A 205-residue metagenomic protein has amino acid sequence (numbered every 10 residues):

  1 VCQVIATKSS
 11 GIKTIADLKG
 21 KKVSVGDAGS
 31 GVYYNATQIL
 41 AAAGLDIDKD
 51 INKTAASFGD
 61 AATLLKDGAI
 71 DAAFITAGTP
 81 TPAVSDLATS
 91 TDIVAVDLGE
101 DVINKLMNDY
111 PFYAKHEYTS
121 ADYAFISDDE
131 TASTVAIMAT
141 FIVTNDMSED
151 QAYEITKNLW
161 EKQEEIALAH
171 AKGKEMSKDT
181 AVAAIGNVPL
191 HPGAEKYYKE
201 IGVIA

Functional and structural regions predicted by a protein language model:
V1-D67, A184, V188-G193: Bilobed "Venus flytrap"/periplasmic-binding protein-like clamshell domains and structurally analogous long
V1-Q3, V23-A28, K66-I70, F112-Y123 (+1 more regions): Phosphate-binding glycine-rich loops and adjacent basic patches that engage nucleotide phosphates, nucleic-acid
V1-V4, V23-V25, V32, I47 (+8 more regions): Extended aliphatic helical segments
K8, K22, D27, A43-I47 (+6 more regions): Sec/Tat-exported extracytoplasmic proteins
S10, I47-T54, G59-I142, D146-M147: Pocket-lining segment of extracytoplasmic ligand-binding domains
D60, D67, A77-D97, K105-F112 (+2 more regions): An extracytoplasmic/periplasmic, membrane-proximal ligand-sensing/linker region
